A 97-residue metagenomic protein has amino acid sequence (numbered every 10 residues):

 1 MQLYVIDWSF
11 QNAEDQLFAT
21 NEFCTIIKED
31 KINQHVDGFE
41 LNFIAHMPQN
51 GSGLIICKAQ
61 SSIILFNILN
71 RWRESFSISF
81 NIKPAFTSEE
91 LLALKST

Functional and structural regions predicted by a protein language model:
M1-S52, Q60-I64, S88-T97: Short S/T/G/P-rich N-terminal loop/turn motif that feeds into the first structured element of a domain
L65-E74: Short amphipathic alpha-helices in soluble, non-transmembrane regions that often serve as interface/regulatory elements
F76-T87: Conserved short beta-strand edge segments in small beta-sheet-based binding/regulatory domains
